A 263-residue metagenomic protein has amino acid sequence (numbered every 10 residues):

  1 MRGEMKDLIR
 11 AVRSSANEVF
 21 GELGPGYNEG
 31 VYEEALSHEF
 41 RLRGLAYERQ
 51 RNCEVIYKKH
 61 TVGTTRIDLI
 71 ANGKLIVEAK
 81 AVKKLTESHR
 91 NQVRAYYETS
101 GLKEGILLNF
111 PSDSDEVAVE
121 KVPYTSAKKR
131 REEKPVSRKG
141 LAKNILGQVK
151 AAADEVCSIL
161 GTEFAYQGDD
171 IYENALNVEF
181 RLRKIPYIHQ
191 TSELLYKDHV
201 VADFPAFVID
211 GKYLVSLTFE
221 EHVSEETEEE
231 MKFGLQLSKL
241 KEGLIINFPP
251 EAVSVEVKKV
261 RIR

Functional and structural regions predicted by a protein language model:
M1-L23, P123-E163: Interdomain/boundary linker segments immediately adjacent to catalytic/signaling cores
E4, L8, N28, Y32 (+5 more regions): Short amphipathic alpha-helical segments
N17, S37, R94, D154 (+2 more regions): Short glycine-/small-residue-rich flexible loop motifs, especially phosphate/cofactor-binding loops
V19-K74, D113-Y124, T162-G211, E220-E226 (+1 more regions): Active-site metal-binding core of divalent-cation-utilizing nuclease and nuclease-like domains
I70, I76-A79, K83: Glycine-rich active-site/cofactor-binding loop and its immediate structural neighborhood
K80-A127, T218-R263: Nucleic-acid nuclease catalytic cores
